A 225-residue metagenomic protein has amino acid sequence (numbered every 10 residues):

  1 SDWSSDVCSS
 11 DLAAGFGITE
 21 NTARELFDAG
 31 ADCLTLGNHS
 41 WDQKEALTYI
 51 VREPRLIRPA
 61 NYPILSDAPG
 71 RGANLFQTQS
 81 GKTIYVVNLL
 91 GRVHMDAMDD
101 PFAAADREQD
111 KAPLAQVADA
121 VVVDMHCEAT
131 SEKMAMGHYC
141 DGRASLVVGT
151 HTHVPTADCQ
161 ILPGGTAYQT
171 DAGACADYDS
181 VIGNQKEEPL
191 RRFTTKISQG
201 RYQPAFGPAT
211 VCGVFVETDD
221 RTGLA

Functional and structural regions predicted by a protein language model:
D2-S9: Short, small-residue-biased leader/transition segments that mark boundaries at the very start of proteins
T22-N38, A46-P59, T130-P204: Conserved beta-sheet core of the metallophosphoesterase superfamily
L34, V87, V122, H151 (+1 more regions): Divalent metal-coordination and catalytic microenvironments
S40-Q79, I84-V86: Glycine/small-residue-rich loop that forms an oxyanion/phosphate-binding "nest" at active or ligand-binding sites
S66-A118: Binuclear metal-dependent hydrolase catalytic cores centered on His/Asp/Glu-rich metal-binding motifs
N74-L75, A157-C159, G213-V216: Short beta-strand scaffold segments in enzyme catalytic cores
D106-L114, A118-G137, D141, L146: Conserved, well-structured core segments that form or line functional sites
G200-A225: C-terminal regulatory/interaction regions
